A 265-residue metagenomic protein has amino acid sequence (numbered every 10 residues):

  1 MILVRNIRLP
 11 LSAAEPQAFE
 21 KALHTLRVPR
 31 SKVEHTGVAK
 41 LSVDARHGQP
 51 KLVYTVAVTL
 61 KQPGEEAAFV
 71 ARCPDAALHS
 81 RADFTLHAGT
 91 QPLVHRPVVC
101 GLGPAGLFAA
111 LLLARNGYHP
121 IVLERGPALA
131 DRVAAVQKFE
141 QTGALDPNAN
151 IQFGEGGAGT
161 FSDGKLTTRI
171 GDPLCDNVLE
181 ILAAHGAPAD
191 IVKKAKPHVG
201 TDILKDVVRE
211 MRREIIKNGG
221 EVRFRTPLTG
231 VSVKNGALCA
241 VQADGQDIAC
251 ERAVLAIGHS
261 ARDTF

Functional and structural regions predicted by a protein language model:
M1-P50, V56-F265: Residues forming the flavin
